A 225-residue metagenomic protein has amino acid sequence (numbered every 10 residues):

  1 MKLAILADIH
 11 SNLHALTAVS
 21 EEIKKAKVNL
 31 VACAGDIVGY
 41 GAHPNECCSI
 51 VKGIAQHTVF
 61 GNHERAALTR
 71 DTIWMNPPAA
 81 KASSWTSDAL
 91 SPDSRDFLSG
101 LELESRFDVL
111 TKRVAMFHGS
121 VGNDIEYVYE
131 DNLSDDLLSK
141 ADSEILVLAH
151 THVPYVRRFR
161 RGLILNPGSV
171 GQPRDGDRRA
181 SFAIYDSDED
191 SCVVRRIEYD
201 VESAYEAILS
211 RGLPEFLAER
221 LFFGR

Functional and structural regions predicted by a protein language model:
M1-A4, R106-A115, F159-L163, D190: Beta-strand-turn-beta hairpins that frame and shape the catalytic cleft of phosphate-ester-processing enzymes
K2-R95, S99: Core catalytic region of metal-dependent phosphoesterases/phosphodiesterases, especially metallo-beta-lactamase-like
H10-A15, G39-G41, R65-L68, G122-D124 (+2 more regions): Active-site environment of divalent metal-dependent phosphoester hydrolases
I23-V28, V109-L110, K140-D142: Glycine-rich phosphate-binding loop signature in dinucleotide/nucleotide-binding domains
W74-K81, L110-A141, P173: Active-site-proximal segments of metal-dependent phosphoesterases and phosphodiesterases across multiple
V128-L165: Anionic-ligand binding region
R157-R225: Acidic, His/Gly-rich catalytic cores of divalent-metal-dependent hydrolytic chemistry
